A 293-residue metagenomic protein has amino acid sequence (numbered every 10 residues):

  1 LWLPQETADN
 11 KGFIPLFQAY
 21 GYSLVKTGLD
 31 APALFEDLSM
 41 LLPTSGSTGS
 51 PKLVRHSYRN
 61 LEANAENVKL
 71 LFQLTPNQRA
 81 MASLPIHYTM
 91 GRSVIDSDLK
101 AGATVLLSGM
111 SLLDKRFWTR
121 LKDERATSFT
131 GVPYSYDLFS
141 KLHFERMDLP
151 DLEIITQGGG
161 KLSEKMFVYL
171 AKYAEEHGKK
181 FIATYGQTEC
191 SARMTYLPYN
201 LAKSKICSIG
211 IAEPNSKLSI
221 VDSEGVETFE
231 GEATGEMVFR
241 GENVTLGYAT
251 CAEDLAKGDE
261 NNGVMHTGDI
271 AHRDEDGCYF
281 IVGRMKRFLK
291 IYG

Functional and structural regions predicted by a protein language model:
L1-F13, A103-E124, S135, K141: ATP-dependent adenylate-forming carboxylate-activation enzymes
L1-L34: Structural core segment of the AMP-binding/adenylate-forming
K26-P43, S50, Q73-R79: Conserved pre-ATP/AMP-binding loop-to-beta segment of ANL
L38-E66: Conserved AMP-binding A3 loop
E62-R79, H87-S128, E213-N215: Conserved AMP-binding/adenylation subdomain of ANL enzymes
A126-G131, S140-S204, K217: Gly/Ser/Thr-rich phosphate-binding loop
K161, L197, K203-C251: Adenylate-forming AMP-binding core of the ANL superfamily, especially NRPS adenylation
F229, E236-Y292: Conserved ATP-binding/catalytic segment of the ANL
